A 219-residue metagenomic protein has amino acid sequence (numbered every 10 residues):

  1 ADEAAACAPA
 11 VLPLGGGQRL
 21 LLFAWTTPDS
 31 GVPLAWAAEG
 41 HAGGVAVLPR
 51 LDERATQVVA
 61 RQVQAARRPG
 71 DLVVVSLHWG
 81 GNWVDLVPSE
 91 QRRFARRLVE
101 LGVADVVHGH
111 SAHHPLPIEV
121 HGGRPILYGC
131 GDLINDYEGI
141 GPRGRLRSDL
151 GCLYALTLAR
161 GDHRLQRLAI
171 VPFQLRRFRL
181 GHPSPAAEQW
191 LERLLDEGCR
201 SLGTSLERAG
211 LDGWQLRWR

Functional and structural regions predicted by a protein language model:
A1-R219: Acidic, metal/ion-coordinating pockets
